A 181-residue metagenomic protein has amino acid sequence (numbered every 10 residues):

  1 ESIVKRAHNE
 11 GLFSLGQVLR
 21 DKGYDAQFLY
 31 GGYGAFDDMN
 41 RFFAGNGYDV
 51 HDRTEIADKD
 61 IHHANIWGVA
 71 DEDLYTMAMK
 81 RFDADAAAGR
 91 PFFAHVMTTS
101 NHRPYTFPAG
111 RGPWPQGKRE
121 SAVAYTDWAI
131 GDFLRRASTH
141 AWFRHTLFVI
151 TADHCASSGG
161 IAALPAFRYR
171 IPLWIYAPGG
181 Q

Functional and structural regions predicted by a protein language model:
E1-Q181: Solvent-exposed soluble domains appended to multi-pass membrane proteins
